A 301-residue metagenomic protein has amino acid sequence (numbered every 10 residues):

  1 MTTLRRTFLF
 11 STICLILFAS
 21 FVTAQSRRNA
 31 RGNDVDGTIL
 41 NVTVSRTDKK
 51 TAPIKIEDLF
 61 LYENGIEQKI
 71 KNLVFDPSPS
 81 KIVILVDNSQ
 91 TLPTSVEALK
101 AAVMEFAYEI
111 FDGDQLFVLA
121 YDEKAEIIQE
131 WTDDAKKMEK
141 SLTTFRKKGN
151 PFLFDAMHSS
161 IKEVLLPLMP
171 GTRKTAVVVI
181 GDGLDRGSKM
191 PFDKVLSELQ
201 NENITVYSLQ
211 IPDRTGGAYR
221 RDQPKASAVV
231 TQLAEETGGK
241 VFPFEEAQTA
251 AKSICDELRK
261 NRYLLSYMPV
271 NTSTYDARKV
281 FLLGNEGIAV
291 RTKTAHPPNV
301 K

Functional and structural regions predicted by a protein language model:
M1-T12: Bacterial N-terminal signal peptides that target proteins for export
F10-S20: Bacterial N-terminal signal peptides
Q25-T91, K100: Eukaryote-biased intrinsically disordered, low-complexity acidic regions enriched in Ser/Thr/Pro
R31-T38, D222, Q232, F244-K301: C-terminal "exit" segments of structured domains
V35-I39, I54-I56, P77-V83, T94 (+11 more regions): Extracytoplasmic
G37-S45, D58-Y62, K71-N72, K81-L85 (+6 more regions): Soluble periplasmic/extracytoplasmic beta-strand elements of cell-envelope proteins
S45-K49, N64-I66, F75-S78, D87-T91 (+8 more regions): Solvent-exposed coil/turn segments that connect beta secondary-structure elements in extracytoplasmic/periplasmic
K100, M104, D112, D122-D222 (+4 more regions): Exposed acidic/Ser/Thr-rich ligand/metal-binding surfaces
